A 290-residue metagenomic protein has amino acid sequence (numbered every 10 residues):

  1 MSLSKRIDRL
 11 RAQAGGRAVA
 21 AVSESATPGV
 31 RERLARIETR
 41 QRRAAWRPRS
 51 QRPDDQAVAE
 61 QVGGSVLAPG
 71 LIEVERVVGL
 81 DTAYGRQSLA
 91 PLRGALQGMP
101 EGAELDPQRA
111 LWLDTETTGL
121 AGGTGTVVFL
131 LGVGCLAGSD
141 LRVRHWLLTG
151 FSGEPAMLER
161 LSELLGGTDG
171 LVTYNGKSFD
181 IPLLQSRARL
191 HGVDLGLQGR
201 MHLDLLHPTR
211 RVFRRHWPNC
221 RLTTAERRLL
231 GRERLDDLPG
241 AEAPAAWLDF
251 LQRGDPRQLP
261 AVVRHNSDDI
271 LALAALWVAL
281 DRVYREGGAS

Functional and structural regions predicted by a protein language model:
M1-P107: N-terminal accessory regions of nucleic-acid-interacting proteins
M99-G170: Conserved RNase H-like, two-metal-ion catalytic cores of nucleic-acid enzymes
E104-L105, D194, Q258-L259: Short hydrophobic "helix-edge" motifs at membrane interfaces and signal-peptide entry regions
D114-E116, D180, D204, D269: Acidic active-site catalytic centers that drive phospho-/nucleotidyl reactions and related ester hydrolyses
G119, V172-Y174, E233: Short beta-strand->loop
G122-T124, L183, V212, W277: Short, function-defining helix-loop hinge/capping sites that tune catalysis or transport
G138-L229: Conserved DEDDh/DEDDy metal-dependent 3′-5′ exonuclease domain
L222-A289: Acidic, Mg2+-coordinating catalytic module of metal-dependent nucleases/exonucleases that use a two-metal-ion mechanism
